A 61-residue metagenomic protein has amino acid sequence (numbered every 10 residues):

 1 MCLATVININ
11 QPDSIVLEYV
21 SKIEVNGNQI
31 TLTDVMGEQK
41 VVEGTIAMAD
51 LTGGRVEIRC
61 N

Functional and structural regions predicted by a protein language model:
C2, V6-N61: Compact, glycine-rich, soluble single-domain proteins
